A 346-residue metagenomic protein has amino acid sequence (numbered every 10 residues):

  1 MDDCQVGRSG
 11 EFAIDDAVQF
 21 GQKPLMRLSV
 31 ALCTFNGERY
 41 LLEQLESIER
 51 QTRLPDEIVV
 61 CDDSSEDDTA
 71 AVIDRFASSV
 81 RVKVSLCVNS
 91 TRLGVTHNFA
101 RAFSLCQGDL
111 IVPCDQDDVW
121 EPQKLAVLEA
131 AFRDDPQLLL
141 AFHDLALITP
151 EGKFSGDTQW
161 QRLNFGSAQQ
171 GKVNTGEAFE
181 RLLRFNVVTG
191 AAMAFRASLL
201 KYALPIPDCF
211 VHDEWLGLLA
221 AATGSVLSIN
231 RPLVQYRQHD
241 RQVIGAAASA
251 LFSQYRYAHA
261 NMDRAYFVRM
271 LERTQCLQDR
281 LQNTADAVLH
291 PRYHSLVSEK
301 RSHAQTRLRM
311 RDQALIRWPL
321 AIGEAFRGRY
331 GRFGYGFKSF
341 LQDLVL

Functional and structural regions predicted by a protein language model:
G7, A13-L251: Nucleotide-sugar donor-binding/catalytic module of glycosyltransferases that assemble extracellular/cell-envelope
L182, D208-F210, E214-W215, V226 (+1 more regions): C-terminal subregions of glycosyltransferases and related glycan-biosynthesis enzymes
